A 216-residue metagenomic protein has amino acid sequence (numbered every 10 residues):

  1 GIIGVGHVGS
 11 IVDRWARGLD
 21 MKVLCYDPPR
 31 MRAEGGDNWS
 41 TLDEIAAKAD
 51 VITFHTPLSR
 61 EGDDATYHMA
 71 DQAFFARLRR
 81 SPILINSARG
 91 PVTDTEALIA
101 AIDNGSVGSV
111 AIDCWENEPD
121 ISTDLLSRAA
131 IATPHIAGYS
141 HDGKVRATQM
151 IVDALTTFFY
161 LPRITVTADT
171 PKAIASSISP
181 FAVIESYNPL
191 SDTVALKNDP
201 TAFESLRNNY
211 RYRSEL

Functional and structural regions predicted by a protein language model:
G1-R17: Glycine-rich adenosine-cofactor-binding loop
G4, V12, D27-R30, T56: Short, structured patches in soluble enzyme cores that scaffold and shape functional sites
G4, V23, I52: Conserved hydrophobic/aromatic pocket- or pore-lining residues that grip, position, or stack substrates in active sites
I11-W15, G35-G36, K144: A short secondary-structure junction signal
R17-G35: NAD(P)-binding Rossmann-fold cofactor-contacting core
R30-T123: Rossmann-like adenosine-cofactor binding region
S81-L216: Rossmann-like dinucleotide-binding domain for NAD(H)/NADP(H)
